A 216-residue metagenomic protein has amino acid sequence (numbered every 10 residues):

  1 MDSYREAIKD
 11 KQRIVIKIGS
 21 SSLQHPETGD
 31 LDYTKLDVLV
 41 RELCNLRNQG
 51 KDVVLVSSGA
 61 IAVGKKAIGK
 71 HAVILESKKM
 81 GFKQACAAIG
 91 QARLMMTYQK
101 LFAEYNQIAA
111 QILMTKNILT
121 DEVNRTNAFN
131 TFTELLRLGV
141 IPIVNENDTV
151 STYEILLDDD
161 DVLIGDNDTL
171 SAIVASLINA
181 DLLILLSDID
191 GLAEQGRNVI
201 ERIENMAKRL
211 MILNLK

Functional and structural regions predicted by a protein language model:
M1-K216: Nucleotide/pyrophosphate-binding catalytic subdomain
